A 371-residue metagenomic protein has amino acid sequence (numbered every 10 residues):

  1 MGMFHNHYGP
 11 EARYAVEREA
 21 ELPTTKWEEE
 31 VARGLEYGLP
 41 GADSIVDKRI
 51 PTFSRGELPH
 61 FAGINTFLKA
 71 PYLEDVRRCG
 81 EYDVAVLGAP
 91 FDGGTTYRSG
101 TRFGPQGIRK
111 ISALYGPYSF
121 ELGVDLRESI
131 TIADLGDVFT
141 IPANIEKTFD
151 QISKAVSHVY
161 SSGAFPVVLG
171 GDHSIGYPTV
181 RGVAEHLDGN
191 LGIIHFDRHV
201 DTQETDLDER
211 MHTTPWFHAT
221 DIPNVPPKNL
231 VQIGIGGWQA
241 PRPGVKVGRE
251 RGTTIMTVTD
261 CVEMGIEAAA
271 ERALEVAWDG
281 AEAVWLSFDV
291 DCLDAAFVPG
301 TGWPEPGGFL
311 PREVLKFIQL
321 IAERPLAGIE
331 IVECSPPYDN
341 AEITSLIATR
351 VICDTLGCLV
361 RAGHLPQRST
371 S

Functional and structural regions predicted by a protein language model:
G2-S371: Conserved alpha-helical scaffold segments that buttress catalytic/binding sites
